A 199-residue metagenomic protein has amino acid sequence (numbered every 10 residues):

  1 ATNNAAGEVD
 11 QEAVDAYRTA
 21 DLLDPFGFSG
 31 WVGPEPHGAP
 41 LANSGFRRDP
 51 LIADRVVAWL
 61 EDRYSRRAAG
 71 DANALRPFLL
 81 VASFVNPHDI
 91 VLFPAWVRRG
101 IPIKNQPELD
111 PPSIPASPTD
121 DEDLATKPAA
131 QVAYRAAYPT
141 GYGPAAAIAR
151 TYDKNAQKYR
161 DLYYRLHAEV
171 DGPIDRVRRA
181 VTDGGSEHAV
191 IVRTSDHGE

Functional and structural regions predicted by a protein language model:
A1-L75, V91-R98, K104: Catalytic-site neighborhoods of secreted/periplasmic enzymes that process anionic sulfate/phosphate groups
A72-R76, F84-E199: Active-site-proximal cap/lid insertion segments
